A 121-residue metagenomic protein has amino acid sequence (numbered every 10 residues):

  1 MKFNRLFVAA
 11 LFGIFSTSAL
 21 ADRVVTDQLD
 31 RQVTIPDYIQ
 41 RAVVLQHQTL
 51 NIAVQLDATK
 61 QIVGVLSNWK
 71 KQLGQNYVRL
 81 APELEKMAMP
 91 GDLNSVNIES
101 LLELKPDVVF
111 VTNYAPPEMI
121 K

Functional and structural regions predicted by a protein language model:
K2-L6, L11, S18-I52: Bacterial Sec-exported substrate-binding components of ABC uptake systems
R5-A9, R79, L104: Hydrophobic transmembrane signal anchors and adjacent membrane-proximal interface regions, especially in viral
A10, S16, K86, D107-V108: A generic structural signal for short
V44, L50-L102, V108-Y114: A short, structured surface patch at a secondary-structure boundary
L66, E118-K121: Charged, glycine-enriched surface loops/patches that mediate electrostatic binding to polyanionic ligands
